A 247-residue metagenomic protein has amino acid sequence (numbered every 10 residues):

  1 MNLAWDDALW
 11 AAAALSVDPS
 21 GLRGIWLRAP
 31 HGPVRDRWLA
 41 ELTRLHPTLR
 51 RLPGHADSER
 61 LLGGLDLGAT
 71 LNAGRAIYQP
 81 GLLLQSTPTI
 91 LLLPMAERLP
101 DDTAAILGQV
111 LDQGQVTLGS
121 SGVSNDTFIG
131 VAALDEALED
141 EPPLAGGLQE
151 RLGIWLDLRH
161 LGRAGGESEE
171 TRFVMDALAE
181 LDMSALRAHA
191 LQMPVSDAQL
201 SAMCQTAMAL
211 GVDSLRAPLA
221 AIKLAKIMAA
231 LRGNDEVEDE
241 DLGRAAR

Functional and structural regions predicted by a protein language model:
M1-R159: Conserved ASCE/P-loop NTPase catalytic core
T103-A104, L161-R247: Basic, amphipathic alpha-helical bundle interface domains used for macromolecular binding and assembly
